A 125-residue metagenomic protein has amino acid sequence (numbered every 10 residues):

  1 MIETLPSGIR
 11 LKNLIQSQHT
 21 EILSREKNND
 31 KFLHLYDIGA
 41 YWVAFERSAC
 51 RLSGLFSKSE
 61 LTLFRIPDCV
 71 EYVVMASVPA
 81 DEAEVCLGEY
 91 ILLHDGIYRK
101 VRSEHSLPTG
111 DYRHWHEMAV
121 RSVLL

Functional and structural regions predicted by a protein language model:
M1-L125: Basic, polar low-complexity surface loops/patches
